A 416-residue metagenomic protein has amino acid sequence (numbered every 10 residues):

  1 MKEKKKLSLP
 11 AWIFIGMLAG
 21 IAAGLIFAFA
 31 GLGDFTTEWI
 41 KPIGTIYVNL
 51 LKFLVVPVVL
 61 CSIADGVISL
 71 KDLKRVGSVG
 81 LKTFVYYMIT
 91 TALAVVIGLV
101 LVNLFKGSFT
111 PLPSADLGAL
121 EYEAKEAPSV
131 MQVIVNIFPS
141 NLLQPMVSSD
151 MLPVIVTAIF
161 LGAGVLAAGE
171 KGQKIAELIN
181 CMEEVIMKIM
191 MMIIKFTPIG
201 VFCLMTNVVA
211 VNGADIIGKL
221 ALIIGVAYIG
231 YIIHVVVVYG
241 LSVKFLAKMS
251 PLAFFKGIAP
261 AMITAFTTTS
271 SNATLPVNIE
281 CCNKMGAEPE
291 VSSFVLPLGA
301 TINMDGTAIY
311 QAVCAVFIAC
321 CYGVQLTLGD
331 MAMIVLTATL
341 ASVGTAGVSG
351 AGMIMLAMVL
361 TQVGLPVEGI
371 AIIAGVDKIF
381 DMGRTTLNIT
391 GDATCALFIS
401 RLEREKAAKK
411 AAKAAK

Functional and structural regions predicted by a protein language model:
K4, P10-F14, I21-G33, V48-L51 (+3 more regions): Signature of multi-pass transmembrane helix bundles
L32-W39, G77, A214-L222, K248-A259 (+2 more regions): Membrane-water interface of transmembrane alpha-helices in multipass transporters/channels
K52, L81, V85, A221-G225 (+4 more regions): Internal alpha-helical transmembrane segments of multi-pass membrane proteins, especially GPCRs
I68-R75, T110, A168-Q173, C181-E184 (+6 more regions): Juxtamembrane helix-boundary/capping and inter-helix hinge elements in multi-pass membrane proteins
K74-K82, K188-I194, K284-A300, L328-D330 (+2 more regions): Membrane-interface alpha-helices at helix entry/exit sites of multi-pass transporters
F255-Q311, L336-M353, V376-F398: Alpha-helical membrane segments and immediately flanking helix-loop junctions that form or couple to the substrate/ion
A312-K416: Transmembrane alpha-helical segments and their short flanking loops that form helix-hairpins/helix-helix interfaces
